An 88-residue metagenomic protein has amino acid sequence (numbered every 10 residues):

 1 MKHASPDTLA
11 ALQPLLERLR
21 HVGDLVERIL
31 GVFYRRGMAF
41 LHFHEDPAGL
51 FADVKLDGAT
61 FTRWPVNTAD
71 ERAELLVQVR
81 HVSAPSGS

Functional and structural regions predicted by a protein language model:
M1-S88: Charge-dense, helix-prone N-terminal extensions
